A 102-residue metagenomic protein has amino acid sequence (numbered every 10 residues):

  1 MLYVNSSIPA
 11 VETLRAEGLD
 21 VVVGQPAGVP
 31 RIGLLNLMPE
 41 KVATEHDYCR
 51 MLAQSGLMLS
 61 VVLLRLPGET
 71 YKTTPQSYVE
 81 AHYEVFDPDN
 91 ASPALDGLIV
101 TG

Functional and structural regions predicted by a protein language model:
M1-G102: N-terminal beta1-alpha1 cap of cysteine-dependent amidohydrolase-like domains
